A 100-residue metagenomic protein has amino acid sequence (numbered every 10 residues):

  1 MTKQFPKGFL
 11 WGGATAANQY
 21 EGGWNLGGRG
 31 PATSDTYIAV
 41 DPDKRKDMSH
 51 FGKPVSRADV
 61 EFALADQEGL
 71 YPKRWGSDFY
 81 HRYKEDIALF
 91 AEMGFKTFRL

Functional and structural regions predicted by a protein language model:
M1-R99: Non-catalytic accessory regions flanking glycosidase/transglycosidase catalytic cores in CAZymes
